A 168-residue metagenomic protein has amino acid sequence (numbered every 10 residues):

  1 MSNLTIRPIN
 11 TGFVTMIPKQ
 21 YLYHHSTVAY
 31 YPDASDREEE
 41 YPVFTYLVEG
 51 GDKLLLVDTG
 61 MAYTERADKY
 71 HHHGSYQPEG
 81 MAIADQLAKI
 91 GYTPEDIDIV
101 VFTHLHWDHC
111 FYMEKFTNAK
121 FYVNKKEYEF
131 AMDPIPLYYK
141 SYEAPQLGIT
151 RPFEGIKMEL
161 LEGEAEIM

Functional and structural regions predicted by a protein language model:
M1-N3: Basic/polar N-terminal segments that are highly enriched at the extreme N-terminus, encompassing both cleavable
T5, K120, K157-E159: Conserved beta-strand segments of alpha/beta enzyme cores
I6-P8, T45-E49, L55, L160-M168: Core dinuclear metal-dependent hydrolase active-site scaffold
F13-D85: Conserved beta-strand hairpin/beta-sheet module of binuclear metal-dependent hydrolase folds, prominently
G60-A62, H106, E127: Catalytic metal-binding/acid-base residues of hydrolase active sites
A67-D68, Y112, A131-I135: A short secondary-structure junction signal
H73-V123: Active-site metal-binding motif and surrounding structural segment of the metallo-beta-lactamase
P78-Y92, D96, K125-M168: Metallo-beta-lactamase
